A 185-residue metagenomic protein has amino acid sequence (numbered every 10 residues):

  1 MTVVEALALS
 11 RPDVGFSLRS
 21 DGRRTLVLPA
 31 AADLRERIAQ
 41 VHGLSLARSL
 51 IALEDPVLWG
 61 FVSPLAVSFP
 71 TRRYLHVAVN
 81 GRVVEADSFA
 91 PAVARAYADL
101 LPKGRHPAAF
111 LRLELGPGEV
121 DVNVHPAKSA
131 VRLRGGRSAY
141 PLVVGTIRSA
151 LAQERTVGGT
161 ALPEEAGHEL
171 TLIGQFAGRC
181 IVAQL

Functional and structural regions predicted by a protein language model:
M1-E164, L172, A177-R179, Q184: N-terminal phosphate-binding caps/lids of nucleotide- and nucleic-acid-binding domains
H168: Phosphate/anion-contacting hairpin/loop surfaces
